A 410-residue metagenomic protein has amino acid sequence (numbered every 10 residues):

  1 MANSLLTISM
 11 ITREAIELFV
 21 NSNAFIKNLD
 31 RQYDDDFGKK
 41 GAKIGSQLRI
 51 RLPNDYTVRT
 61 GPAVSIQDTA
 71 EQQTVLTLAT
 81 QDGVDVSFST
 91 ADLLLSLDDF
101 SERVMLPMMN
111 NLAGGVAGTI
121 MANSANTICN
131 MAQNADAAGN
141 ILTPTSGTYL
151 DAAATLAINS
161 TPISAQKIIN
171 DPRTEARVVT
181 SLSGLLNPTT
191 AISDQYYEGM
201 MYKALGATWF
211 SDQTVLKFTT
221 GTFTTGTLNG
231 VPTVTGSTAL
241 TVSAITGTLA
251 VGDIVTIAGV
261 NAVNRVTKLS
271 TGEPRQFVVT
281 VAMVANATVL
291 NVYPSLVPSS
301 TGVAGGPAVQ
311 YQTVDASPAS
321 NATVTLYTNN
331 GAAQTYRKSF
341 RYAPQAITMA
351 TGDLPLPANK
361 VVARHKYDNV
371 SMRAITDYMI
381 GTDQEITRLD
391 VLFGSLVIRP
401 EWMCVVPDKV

Functional and structural regions predicted by a protein language model:
M1-T74, M403: N-terminal "assembly arms/tails" that initiate or stabilize quaternary assembly in self-assembling proteins
A2-Y33, T90-L95, M108, V116-Q133 (+6 more regions): Short, Lys/Arg-rich flexible segments
Y33-A42, S146-S181: Short, low-complexity, charged/polar segments at coil/turn and helix-coil boundaries
I50, L76-N134, N140, A157-T174 (+2 more regions): Long, contiguous amphipathic alpha-helices that act as assembly "spine/axial" helices in icosahedral shell and virion
L95-R103, P107-T161, T174, T214-A244 (+4 more regions): Alpha-helical scaffold segments that mediate packing/assembly in large oligomeric complexes
A176-S295, S299, Q312-A319, V405-P407: Autoprocessing Asn-cyclization modules and mimics
K203, S211, E273-W402: Internal mixed-charge
P400-V410: Structural signal for terminal/edge beta-strands and the immediately following C-terminal loop/tail that closes
